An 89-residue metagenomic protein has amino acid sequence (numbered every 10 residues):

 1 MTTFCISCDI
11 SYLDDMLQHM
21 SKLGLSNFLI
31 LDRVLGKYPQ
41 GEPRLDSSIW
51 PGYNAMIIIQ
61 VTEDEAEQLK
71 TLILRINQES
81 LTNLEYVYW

Functional and structural regions predicted by a protein language model:
M1-W89: Positively charged, small/polar-rich N-terminal and surface patches that mediate targeting and assembly and bind
